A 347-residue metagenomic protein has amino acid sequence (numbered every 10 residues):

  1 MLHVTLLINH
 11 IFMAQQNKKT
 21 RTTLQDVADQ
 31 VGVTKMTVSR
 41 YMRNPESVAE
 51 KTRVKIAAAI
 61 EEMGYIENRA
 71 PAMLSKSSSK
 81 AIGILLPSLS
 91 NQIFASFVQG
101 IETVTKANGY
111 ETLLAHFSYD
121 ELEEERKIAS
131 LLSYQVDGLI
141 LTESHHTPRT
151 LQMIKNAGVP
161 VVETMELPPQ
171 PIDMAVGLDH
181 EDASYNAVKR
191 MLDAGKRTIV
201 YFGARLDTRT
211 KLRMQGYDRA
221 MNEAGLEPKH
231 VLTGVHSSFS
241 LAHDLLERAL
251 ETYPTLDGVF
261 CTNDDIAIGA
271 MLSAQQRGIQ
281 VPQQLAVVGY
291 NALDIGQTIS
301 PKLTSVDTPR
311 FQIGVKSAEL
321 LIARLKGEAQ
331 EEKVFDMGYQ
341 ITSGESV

Functional and structural regions predicted by a protein language model:
M1-N17, E62, T103-N108, P148 (+2 more regions): Bacterial carbohydrate/catabolite-sensing allosteric modules
M1-S78: N-terminal helix-turn-helix DNA-binding module of bacterial transcription factors
A14-T23, I60-Q99, A107-N108, S118 (+1 more regions): N-terminal helix-turn-helix/winged-helix DNA-binding helices and compositionally similar short basic alpha-helical
E62-N68, L122, T142-S144, M271: Short gly/ser/thr-rich secondary-structure transition/capping motifs
S88-N91, S118-Y119, H145, A204-T208 (+1 more regions): Short histidine/acidic/glycine/proline-rich micro-motifs that form metal- and phosphate-coordinating active-site loops
T103-L151: Central regulatory/effector-binding core of bacterial HTH transcription factors
